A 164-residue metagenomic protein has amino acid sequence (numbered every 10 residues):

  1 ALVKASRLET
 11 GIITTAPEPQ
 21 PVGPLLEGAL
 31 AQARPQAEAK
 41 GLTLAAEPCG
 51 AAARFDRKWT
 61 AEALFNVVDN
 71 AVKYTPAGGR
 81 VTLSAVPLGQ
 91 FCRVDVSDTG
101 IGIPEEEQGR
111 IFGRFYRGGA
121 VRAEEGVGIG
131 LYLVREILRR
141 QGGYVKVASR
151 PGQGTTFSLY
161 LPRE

Functional and structural regions predicted by a protein language model:
T10-T15, P48, A52-F55: Conserved micro-motifs of the catalytic ATP-binding
G11, Q36-A46: Short conserved segments within the C-terminal catalytic ATPase subdomain
A71-V72: Short helix-loop "hinge" at the ATP-lid/N-box region of the Bergerat-fold HATPase_c
G78-Q90: Short beta-strand/loop element within the Bergerat-fold HATPase_c
D98: Acidic ATP/Mg2+-coordinating residue in the GHKL
I103-F115, R135: Short conserved segment of the HATPase_c
G143-Y144: Conserved glycine-rich
